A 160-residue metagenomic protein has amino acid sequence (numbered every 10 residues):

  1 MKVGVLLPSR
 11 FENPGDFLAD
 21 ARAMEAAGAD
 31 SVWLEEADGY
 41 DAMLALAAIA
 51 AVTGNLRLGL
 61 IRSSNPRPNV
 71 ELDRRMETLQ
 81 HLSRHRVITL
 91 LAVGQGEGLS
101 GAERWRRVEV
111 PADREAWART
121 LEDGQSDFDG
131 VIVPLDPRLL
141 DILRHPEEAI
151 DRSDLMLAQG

Functional and structural regions predicted by a protein language model:
M1, G54-L56, R84-V87: Short coil/turn connectors at secondary-structure junctions
M1-T53, L99-G101, R114-E115, F128-G130 (+2 more regions): N-terminal beta1-alpha1-beta2 module of alpha/beta enzyme domains
A37, R62-S63, A92-V93, D136: Residue-level "edge-of-site" marker
R57-E71: Structural motif corresponding to the early beta-alpha repeats
P68-D127: Internal, glycine-rich beta/alpha segment that forms the wall or movable "lid" of small-molecule/cofactor binding
L139: Ligand-binding pocket scaffold of soluble enzyme catalytic domains
I142-I150: Short, aromatic/basic amphipathic alpha-helical patches
